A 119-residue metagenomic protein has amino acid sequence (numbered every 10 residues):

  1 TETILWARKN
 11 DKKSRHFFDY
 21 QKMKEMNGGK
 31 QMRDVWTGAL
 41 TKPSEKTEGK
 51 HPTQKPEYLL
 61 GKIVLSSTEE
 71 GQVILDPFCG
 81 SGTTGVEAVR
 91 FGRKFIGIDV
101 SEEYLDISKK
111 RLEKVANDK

Functional and structural regions predicted by a protein language model:
T1-I107, V115-N117: Core catalytic lobe of class I
